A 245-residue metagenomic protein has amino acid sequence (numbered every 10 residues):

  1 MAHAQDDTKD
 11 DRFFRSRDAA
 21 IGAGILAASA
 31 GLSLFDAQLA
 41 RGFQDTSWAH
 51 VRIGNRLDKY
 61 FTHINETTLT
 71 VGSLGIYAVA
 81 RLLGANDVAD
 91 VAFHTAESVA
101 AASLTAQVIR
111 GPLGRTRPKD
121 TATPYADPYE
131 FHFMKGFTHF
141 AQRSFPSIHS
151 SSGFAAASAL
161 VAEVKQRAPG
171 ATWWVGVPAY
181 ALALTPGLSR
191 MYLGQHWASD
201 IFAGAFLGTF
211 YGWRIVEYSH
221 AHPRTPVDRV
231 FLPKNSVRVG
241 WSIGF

Functional and structural regions predicted by a protein language model:
M1-G22, L34-F35, I64-T67, L82-H94 (+1 more regions): Replace "edges of transmembrane helices
G22-A30, S73-I76: Short, glycine/alanine-rich hydrophobic alpha-helices that insert into or span membranes
A28, Y77-A80, L160-V161: Well-ordered alpha-helical scaffold segments within catalytic/enzyme domains
A28-A40: Alpha-helical transmembrane segments of multi-pass membrane proteins
Q38-F43, T68-G72: Short N-terminal amphipathic alpha-helices
G42-R52: Membrane-interface interhelical loops and short amphipathic "cap" helices that link adjacent transmembrane segments
R52-L74: Interfacial helix-start motif at the membrane-water boundary
